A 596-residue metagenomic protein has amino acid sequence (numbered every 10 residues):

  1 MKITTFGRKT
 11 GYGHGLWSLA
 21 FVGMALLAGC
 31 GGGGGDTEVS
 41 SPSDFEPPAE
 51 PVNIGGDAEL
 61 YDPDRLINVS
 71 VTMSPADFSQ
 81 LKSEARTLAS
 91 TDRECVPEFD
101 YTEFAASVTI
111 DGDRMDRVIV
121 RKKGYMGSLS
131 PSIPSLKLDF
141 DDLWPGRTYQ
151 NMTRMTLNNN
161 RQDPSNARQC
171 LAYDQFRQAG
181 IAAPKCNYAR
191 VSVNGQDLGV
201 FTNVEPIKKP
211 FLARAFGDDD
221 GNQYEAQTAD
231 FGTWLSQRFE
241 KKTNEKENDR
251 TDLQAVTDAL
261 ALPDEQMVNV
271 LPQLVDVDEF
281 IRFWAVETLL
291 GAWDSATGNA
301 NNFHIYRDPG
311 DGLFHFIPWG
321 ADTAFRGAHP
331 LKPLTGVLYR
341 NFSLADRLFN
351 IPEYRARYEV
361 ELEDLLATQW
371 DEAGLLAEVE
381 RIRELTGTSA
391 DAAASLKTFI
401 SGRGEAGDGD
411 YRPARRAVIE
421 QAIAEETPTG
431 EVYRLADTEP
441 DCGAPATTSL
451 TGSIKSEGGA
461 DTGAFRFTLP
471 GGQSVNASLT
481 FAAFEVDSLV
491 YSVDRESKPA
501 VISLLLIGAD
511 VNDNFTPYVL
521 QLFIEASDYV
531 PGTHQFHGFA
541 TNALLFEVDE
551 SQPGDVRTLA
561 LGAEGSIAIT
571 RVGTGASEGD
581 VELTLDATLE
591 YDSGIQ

Functional and structural regions predicted by a protein language model:
M1-G13: N-terminal secretory signal peptides that target proteins for export/translocation
L26-G29: C-terminal motif of bacterial Sec signal peptides marking the signal peptidase cleavage site
G31-V519, F523-A540, F546-D580, E590-Q596: Phosphate/dinucleotide-binding and metal-coordinating scaffold of catalytic cores in nucleotide-dependent enzymes
L583: Conserved, function-critical positions that sit in or immediately flank catalytic and ligand-binding motifs
D586-T588: Intrinsically disordered, low-complexity regulatory domains of metazoan transcription factors and transcriptional
